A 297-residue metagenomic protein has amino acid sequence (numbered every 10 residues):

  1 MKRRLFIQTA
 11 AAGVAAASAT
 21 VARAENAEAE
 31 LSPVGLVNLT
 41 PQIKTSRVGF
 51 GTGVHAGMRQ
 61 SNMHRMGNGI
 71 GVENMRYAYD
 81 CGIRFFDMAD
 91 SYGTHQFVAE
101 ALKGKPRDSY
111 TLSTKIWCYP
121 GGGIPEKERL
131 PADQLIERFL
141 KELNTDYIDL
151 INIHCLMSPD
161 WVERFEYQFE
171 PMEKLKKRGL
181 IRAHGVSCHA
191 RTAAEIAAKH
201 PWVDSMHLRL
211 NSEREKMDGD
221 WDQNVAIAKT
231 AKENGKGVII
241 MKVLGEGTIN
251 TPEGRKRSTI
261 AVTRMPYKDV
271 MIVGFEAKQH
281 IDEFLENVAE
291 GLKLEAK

Functional and structural regions predicted by a protein language model:
K2-Y110, A261: N-terminal binding-site loop/beta-alpha segment at the start of enzyme catalytic domains that lines or forms
R4, P33, L156-K297: Beta/alpha (TIM)-barrel catalytic core signal, keyed to glycine-rich beta->alpha loops juxtaposed to Asp/Glu that bind
T40-Q42, A99-R107, L140-N144, A198-P201 (+1 more regions): Acidic (Asp/Glu)-rich catalytic clusters
G49, F85-D87, D149-N152, G185 (+2 more regions): Conserved beta-strand positions in the central sheet of alpha/beta enzyme cores
F50, F86, L112, I148 (+3 more regions): Conserved, mostly hydrophobic/aromatic
V54-N68, Y119-L130, N250-T251: Active-site mouth loops of central-metabolism enzymes
M63-Y77, E128-E142, H189-I196, G254-T259: Short, acidic/polar
L143-P159: Active-site groove signature of glycoside hydrolases
